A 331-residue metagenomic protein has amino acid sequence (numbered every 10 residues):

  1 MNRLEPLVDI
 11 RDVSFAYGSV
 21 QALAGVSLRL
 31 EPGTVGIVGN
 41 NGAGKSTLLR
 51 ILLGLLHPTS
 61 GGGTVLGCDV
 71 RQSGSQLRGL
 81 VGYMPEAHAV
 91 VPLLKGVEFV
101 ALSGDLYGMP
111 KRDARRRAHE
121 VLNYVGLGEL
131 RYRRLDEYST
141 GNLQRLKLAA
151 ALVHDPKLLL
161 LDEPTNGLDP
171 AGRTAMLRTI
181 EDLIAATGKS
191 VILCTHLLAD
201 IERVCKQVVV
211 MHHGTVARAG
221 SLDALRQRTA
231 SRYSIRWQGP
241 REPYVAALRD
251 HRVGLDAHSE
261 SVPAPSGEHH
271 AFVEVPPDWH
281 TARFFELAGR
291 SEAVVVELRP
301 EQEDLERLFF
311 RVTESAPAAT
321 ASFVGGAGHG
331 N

Functional and structural regions predicted by a protein language model:
L4-I10, F15-H212, A217-R218: ABC transporter nucleotide-binding domains
G18, L130, T140, R236-P240 (+2 more regions): Structured loop/turn residues at secondary-structure junctions
C68-R71, V216, Q238, V275-D278 (+1 more regions): Short, surface-exposed acidic/glycine-rich loop or hinge patches that mediate macromolecular interfaces
L102, E120, A246, E286 (+1 more regions): Surface-exposed charge patches
L177-V275: ABC transporter nucleotide-binding domain
P276-N331: C-terminal coupling/interaction segments
